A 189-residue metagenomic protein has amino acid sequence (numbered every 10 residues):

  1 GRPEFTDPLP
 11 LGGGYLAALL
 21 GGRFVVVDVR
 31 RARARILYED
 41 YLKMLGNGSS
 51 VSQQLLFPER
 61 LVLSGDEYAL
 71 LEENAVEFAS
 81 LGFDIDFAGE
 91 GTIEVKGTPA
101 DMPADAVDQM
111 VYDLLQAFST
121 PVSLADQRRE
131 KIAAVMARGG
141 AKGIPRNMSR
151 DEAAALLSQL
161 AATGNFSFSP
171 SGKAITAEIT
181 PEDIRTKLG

Functional and structural regions predicted by a protein language model:
R2-G189: Long, charged low-complexity intrinsically disordered regions
